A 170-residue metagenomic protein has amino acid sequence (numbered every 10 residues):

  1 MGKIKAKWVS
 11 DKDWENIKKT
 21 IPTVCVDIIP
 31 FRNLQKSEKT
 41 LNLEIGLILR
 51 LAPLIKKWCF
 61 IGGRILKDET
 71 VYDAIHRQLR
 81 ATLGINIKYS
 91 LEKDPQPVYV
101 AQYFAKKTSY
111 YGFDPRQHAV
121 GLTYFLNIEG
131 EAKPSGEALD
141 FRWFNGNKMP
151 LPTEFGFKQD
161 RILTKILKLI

Functional and structural regions predicted by a protein language model:
M1-S37, D114: Acidic, metal-coordinating catalytic segment for phosphate/diphosphate chemistry, firing primarily on the Nudix
V24-V26, L43, V120-L122, L139: Change "...and in nucleic-acid phosphodiester-cleaving endonucleases..." to "...and in nucleic-acid processing enzymes
I28, I75, Y124-L126: A structural signal for short, well-ordered beta-strand segments
P30-R32, L49, I128, N145: Residue-level signal for short segments within beta-strands and strand-turn junctions of well-structured beta-sheet
N33-S37, P53-I55, L66, Y103-A105 (+1 more regions): Short, charged/polar surface micro-motifs in flexible loops or helix N-caps
K39-N86: Conserved Nudix-box catalytic region and its N-terminal flanking loop in Nudix hydrolases and closely related
G84-E131: Active-site segment of metal-dependent pyrophosphate-handling enzymes, primarily the Nudix hydrolase catalytic core
G121-N127, K133-L169: NUDIX/MutT-family hydrolases
